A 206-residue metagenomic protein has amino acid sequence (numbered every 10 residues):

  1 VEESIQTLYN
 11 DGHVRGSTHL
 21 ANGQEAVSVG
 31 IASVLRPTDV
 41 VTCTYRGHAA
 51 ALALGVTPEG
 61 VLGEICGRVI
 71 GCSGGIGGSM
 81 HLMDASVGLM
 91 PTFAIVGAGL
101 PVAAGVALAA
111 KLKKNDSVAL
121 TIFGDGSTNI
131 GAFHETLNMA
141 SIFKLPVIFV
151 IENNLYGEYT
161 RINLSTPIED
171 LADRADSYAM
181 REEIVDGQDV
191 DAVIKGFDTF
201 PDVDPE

Functional and structural regions predicted by a protein language model:
E3-Q6, H13-F143, L164-P167, A172 (+1 more regions): Cofactor-binding active-site loop characterized by glycine-rich and histidine/acidic residues
D11-G12, R181: Generic N-terminal amphipathic, Lys/Arg-enriched alpha-helix
V147-E206: Thiamine diphosphate
